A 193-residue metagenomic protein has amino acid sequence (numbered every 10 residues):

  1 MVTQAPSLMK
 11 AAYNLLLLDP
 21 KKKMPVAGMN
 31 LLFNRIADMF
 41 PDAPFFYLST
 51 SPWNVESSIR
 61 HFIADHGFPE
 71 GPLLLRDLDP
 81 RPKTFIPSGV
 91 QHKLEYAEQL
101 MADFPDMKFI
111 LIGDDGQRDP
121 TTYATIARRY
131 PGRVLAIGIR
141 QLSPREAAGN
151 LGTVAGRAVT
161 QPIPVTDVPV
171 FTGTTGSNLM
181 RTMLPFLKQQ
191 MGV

Functional and structural regions predicted by a protein language model:
M1-V90, G152: Alpha-helical substrate-recognition element adjacent to the catalytic core
S51-V193: C-terminal cap/substrate-recognition subdomain and adjoining C-terminal extension of metal-dependent phosphatase-like
